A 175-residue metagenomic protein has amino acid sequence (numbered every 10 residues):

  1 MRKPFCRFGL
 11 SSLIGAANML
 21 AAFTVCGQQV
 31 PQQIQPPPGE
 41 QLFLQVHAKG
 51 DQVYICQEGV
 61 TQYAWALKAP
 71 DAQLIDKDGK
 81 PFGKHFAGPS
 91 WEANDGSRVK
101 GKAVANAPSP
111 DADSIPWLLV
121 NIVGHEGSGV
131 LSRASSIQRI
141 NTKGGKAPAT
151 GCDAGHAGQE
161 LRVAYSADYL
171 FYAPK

Functional and structural regions predicted by a protein language model:
R2-I14: Bacterial N-terminal signal peptides that target proteins for export
G15, M19-L20: Hydrophobic membrane-targeting signal helices
A22-T24: N-terminal signal peptide c-region/cleavage motif recognized by signal peptidases
Q28-V53, V60-K175: Primary mode marks residue(s) on the alpha4-beta5-alpha5 output face of response regulator receiver
